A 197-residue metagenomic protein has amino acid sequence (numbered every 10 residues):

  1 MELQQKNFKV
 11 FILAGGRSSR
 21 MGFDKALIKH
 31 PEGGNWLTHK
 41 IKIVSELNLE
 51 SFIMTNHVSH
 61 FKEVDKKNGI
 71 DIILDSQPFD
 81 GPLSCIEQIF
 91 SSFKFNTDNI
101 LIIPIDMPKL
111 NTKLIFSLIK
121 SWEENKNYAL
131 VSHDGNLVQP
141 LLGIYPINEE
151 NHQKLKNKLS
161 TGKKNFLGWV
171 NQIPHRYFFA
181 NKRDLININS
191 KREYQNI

Functional and structural regions predicted by a protein language model:
E2-Q139, I144-L185, R192: Nucleotide and nucleotide-moiety/phosphate-recognizing core
Q195-I197: Acidic two-metal-ion nuclease catalytic site recognized across multiple nuclease folds, prominently DnaQ/RNase D-T
